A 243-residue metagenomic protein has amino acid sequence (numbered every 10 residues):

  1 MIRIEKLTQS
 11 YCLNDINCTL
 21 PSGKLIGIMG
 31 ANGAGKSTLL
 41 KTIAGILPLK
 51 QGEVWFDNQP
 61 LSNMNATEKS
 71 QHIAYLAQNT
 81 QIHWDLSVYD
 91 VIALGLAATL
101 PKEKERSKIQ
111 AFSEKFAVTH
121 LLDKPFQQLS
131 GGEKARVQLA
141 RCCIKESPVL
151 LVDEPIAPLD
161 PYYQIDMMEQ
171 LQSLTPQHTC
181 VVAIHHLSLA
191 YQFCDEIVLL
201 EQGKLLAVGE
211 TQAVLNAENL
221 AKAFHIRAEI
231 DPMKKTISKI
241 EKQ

Functional and structural regions predicted by a protein language model:
M29-A31: The feature captures the beta-strand-to-loop junction immediately N-terminal to the Walker
A44: Helix-to-loop junction immediately C-terminal to a conserved catalytic motif
G52-P60, K69: Conserved ABC transporter NBD signature motif
R106-L121: Conserved ABC ATPase "signature" region
P125-L129, E133: Conserved ABC ATPase signature
L150-E154: Catalytic Walker B motif of ABC-type/P-loop ATPase nucleotide-binding domains
